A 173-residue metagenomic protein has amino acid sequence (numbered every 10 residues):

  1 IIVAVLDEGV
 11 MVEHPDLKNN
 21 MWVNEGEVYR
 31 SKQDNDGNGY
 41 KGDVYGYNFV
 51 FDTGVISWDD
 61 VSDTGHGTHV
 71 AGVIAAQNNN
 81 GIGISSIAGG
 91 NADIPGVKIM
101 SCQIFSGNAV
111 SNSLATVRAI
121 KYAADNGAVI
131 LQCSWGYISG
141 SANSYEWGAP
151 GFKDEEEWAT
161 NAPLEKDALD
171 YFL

Functional and structural regions predicted by a protein language model:
I1-A115, N126-V129, G136-A142: Subtilisin-like serine protease catalytic core
G65-T68, R118, T160-D167: A general alpha-helical scaffold signature found inside nucleotide-binding enzyme cores
L114-D125, D170: Amphipathic, non-transmembrane alpha-helical secondary structure
A128-L173: Catalytic-core segments of hydrolase enzymes
